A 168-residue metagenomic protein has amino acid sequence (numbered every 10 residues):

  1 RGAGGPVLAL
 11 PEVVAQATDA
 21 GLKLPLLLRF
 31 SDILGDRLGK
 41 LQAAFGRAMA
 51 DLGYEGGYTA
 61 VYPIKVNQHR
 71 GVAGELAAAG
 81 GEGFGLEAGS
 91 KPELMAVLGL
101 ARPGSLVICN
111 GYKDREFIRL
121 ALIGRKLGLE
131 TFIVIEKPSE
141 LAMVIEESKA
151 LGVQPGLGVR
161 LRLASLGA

Functional and structural regions predicted by a protein language model:
R1-P63: Low-complexity, highly charged intrinsically disordered N-terminal segments that act as targeting/localization
G53-A168: Active-site-proximal beta-alpha core segment in soluble small-molecule metabolic enzymes
